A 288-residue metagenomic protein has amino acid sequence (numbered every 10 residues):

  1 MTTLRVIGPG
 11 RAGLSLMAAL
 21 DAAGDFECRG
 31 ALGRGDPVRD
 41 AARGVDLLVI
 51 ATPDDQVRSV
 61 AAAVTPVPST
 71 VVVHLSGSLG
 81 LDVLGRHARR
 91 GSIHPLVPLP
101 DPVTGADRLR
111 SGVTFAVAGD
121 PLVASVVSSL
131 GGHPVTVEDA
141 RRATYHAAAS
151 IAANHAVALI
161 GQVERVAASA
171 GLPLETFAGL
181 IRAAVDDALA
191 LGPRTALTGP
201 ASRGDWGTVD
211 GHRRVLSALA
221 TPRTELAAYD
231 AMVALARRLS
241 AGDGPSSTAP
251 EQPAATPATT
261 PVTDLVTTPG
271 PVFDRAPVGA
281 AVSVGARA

Functional and structural regions predicted by a protein language model:
M1-L4, P121, A241-A288: Actinobacteria-biased recognition of intrinsically disordered, low-complexity terminal regions
M1-R43, G270: NAD(P)+-binding Rossmann beta1-loop-alpha1 motif at the extreme N-terminus of oxidoreductases
L14, A18, G35-G105: Rossmann-like NAD(P)(H) cofactor-binding subdomain of soluble oxidoreductases
T104-A190, A220-T221, V233: Internal alpha-helical scaffold of NAD(P)-dependent oxidoreductase catalytic cores
V185-P245, A286-A288: Interdomain hinge/lid region at the active-site interface of Rossmann-like NAD(P)-dependent oxidoreductases
